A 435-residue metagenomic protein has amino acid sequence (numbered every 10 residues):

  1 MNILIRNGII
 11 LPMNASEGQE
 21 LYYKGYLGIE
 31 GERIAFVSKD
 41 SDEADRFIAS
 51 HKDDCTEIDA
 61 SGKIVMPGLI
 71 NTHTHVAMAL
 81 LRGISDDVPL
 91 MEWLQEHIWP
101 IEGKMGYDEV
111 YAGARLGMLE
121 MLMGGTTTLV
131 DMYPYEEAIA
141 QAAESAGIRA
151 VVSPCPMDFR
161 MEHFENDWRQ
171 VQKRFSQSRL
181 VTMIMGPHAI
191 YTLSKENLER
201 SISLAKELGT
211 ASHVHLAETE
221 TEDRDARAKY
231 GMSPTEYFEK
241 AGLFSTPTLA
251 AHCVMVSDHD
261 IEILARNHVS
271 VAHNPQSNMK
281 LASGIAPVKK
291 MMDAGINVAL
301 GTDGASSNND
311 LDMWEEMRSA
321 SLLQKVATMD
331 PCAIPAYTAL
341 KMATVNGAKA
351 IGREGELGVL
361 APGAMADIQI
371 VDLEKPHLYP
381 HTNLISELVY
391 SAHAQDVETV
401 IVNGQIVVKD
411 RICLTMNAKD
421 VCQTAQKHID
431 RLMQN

Functional and structural regions predicted by a protein language model:
M1-S50: N-terminal metal-binding scaffold of metallo-dependent hydrolase/deaminase domains
I3-R6, R46-M91, R115, L119-M123: Replace "His-x-His-based motif
I10-K24, V37, L281-A282, V288 (+1 more regions): Acidic, glycine-enriched loop/beta-strand segments at the rims of small-molecule binding/catalytic pockets
T74-R169, K173-R174, R179-I190, D258: Metal-cofactor-binding active-site regions of metalloenzymes
L80-A112, L119, A146-P154, S176 (+3 more regions): Active-site gating loops and adjacent loop-to-helix segments of metal-dependent hydrolytic enzymes
A138-V254, H259: Metal-coordinating catalytic core of metallo-dependent amide/deamination hydrolases
K240-P247, K289-K375, S391-A392: His/Asp/Glu-enriched, well-ordered alpha-helical/loop segment that forms or immediately abuts the divalent-metal
M365-C422: C-terminal cap of metal-dependent C-N hydrolases
